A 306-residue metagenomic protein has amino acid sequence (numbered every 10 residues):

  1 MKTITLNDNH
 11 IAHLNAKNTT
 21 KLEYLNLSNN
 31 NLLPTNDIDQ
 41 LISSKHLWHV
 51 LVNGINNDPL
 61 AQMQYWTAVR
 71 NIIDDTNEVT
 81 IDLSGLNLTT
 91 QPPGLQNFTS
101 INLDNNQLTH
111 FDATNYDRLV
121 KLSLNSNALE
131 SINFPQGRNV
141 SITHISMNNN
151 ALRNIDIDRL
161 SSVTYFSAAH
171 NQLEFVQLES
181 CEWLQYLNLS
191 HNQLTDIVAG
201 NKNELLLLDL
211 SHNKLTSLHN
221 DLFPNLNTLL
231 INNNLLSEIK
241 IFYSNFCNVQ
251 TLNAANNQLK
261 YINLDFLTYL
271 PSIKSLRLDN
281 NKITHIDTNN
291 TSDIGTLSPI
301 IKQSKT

Functional and structural regions predicted by a protein language model:
M1, I11, L22, L47 (+20 more regions): Conserved hydrophobic position(s) of the canonical leucine-rich repeat
K2-L6, L25-L27, V50-N53, V79-I81 (+10 more regions): Conserved hydrophobic beta-strand positions in leucine-rich repeat
N7, N18, Q40-S43, D74 (+15 more regions): C-terminal capping segment of individual leucine-rich repeats
D8, A16, T20-Q64, N233 (+2 more regions): Leucine-rich repeat domain C-terminal region
N9, N30, N53-I55, L86 (+9 more regions): Consensus "Asn ladder" position of solenoid repeat domains
L14, T35-N36, Q91, F111 (+8 more regions): Canonical leucine-rich repeat
I42-S100, K305: N-terminal capping/linker segments that flank leucine-rich repeat
L206-L222, N227-Y243, Q250-N256: Eukaryotic tandem repeat interaction scaffolds
